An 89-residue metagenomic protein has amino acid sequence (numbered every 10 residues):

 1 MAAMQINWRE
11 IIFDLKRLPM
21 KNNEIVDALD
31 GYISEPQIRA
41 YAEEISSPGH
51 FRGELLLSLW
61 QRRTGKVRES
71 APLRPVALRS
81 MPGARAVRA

Functional and structural regions predicted by a protein language model:
M1-Q5, P19, A40, T64-A89: Short, charged recognition helix plus adjacent turn of helix-turn-helix-like nucleic-acid-binding domains
M4-W8, R52: N-terminal positioning helix adjacent to the helix-turn-helix/winged-helix DNA-binding module
W8-A28: Short basic helix-loop element that most often maps to the first helix and adjoining turn of HTH DNA-binding modules
G31-P48: Recognition helix of helix-turn-helix/homeodomain-like DNA-binding domains that insert into the DNA major groove
Y32-I33, G53, R63, A86-V87: Cationic, hydrophobic amphipathic alpha-helical membrane-interacting segments
H50-E69: DNA major-groove recognition helix of helix-turn-helix/homeodomain DNA-binding modules
